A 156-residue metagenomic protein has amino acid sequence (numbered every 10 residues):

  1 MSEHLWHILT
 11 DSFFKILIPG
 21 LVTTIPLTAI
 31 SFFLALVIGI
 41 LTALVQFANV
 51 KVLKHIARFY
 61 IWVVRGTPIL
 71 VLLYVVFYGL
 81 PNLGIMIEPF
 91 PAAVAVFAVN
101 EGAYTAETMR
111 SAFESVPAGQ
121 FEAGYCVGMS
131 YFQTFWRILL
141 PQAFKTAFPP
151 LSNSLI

Functional and structural regions predicted by a protein language model:
M1-I156: Transmembrane alpha-helices and adjacent helix-loop boundaries
